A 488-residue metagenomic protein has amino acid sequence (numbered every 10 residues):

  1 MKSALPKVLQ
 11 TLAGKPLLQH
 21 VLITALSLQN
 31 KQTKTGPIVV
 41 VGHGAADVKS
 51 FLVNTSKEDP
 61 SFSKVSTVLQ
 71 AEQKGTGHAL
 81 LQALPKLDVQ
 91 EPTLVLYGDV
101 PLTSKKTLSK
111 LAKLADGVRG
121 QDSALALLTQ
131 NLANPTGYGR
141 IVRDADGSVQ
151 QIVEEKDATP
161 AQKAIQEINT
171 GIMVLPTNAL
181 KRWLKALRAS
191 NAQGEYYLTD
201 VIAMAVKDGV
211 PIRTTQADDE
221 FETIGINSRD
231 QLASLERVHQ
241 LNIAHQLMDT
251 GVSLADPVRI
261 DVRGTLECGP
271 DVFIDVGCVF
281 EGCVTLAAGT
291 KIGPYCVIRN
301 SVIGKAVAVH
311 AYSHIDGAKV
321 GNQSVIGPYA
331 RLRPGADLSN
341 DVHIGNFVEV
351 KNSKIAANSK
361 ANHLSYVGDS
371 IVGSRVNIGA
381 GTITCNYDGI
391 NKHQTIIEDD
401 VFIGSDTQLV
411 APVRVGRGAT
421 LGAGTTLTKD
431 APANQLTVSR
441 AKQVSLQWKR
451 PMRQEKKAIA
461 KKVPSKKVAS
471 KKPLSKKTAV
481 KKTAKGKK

Functional and structural regions predicted by a protein language model:
M1-A4: N-terminal nucleotide-binding beta1-loop-alpha1 segment
T11, K15-L108, K457: Conserved N-terminal catalytic core of the sugar/cofactor nucleotidyltransferase
L18, A83, D99, L111 (+5 more regions): Residue-level signal for inorganic ion chemistry
V39-V40, L94-V95, L125-L128, T214: Structural beta-sheet core signal
T103-A192, T199, V210: Conserved core of the sugar-phosphate nucleotidyltransferase
Q166-G269: Conserved alpha/beta core of the MobA/IspD/sugar-nucleotide pyrophosphorylase nucleotidyltransferase superfamily
R259-A336, N340: Acidic, glycine-rich loop-and-beta core segments that form the ion-binding/anion-interacting portion of active sites
A308-K467, K471-K488: Glycine-rich hexapeptide-repeat left-handed beta-helix
